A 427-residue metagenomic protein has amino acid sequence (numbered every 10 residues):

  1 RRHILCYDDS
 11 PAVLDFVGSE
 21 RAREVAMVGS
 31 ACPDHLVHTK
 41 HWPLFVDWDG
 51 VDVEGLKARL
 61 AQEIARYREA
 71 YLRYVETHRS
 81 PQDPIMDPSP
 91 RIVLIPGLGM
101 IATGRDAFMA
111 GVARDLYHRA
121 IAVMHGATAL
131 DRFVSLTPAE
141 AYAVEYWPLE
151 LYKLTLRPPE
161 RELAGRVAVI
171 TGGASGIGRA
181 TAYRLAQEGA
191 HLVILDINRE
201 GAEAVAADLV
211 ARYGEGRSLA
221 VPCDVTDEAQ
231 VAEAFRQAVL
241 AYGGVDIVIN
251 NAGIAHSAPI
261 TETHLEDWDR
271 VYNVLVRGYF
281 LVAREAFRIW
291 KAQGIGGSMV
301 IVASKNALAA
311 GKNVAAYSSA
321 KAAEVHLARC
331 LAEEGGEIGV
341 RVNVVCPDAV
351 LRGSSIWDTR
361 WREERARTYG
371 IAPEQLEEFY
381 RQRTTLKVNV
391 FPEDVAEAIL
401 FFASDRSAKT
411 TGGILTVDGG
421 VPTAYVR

Functional and structural regions predicted by a protein language model:
I249, G336-R341, T410-G412: Short, small/polar-rich loop/turn modules that mediate ligand/substrate recognition or access, typified
A258-T261, A309-A315, E337, K387 (+1 more regions): Active-site loop immediately N-terminal to the catalytic Tyr-X3-Lys motif of short-chain dehydrogenase/reductase
P259-I260, H264-Y272, R362, Y380: Substrate-binding pocket helix/loop in short-chain dehydrogenase/reductase
A283, A320, A328: Active-site helix of classical SDR
R288, E333-E334, A408: Alpha-helical segment proximal to the catalytic Tyr-Lys
S304: Residue(s) in the substrate-gating loop at a strand-loop-helix junction that position the organic substrate next
I399, T411-R427: Short C-terminal tail/terminal secondary-structure segment of NAD(P)H-dependent dehydrogenase/reductase domains
